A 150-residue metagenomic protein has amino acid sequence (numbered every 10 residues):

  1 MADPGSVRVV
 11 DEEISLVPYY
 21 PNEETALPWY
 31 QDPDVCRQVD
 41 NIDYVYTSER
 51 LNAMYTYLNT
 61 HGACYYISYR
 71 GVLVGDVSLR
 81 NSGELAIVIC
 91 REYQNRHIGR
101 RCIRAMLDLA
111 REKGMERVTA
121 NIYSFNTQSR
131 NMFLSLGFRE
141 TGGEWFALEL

Functional and structural regions predicted by a protein language model:
M1-S48, N52-T56: A short, well-structured alpha-helix characteristic of acyl/acetyltransferase catalytic modules
M1-V10, R139-L150: Acyl-donor-binding surface of acyltransferase catalytic domains
Y19, I89, I122: Hydrophobic adenine-recognition pocket in adenosine-nucleotide-binding enzymes
N41-E92, E149: Acetyl-CoA-dependent GNAT
Y93, H97-A105: Conserved acetyl-CoA pyrophosphate-binding loop and the N-cap/start of the following alpha-helix in GNAT-like
R100, S124-G142: Conserved active-site alpha-helix within GNAT-family acetyltransferase domains
A110-Y123: Conserved GNAT acetyl-CoA-binding A-motif
